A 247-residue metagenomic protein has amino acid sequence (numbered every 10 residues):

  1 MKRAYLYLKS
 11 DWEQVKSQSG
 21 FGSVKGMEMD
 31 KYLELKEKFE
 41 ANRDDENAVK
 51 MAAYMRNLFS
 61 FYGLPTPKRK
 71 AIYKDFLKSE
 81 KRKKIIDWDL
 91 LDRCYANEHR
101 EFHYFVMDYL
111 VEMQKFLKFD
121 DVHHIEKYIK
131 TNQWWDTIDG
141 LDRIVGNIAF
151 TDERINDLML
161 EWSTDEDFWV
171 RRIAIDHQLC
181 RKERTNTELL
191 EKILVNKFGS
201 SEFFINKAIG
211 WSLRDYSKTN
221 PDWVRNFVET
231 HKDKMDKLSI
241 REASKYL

Functional and structural regions predicted by a protein language model:
Y5-L8, V24-L247: Alpha-helical scaffold domains
Y7, K16-Q18: Arg/Gly-rich low-complexity intrinsically disordered repeat tracts
